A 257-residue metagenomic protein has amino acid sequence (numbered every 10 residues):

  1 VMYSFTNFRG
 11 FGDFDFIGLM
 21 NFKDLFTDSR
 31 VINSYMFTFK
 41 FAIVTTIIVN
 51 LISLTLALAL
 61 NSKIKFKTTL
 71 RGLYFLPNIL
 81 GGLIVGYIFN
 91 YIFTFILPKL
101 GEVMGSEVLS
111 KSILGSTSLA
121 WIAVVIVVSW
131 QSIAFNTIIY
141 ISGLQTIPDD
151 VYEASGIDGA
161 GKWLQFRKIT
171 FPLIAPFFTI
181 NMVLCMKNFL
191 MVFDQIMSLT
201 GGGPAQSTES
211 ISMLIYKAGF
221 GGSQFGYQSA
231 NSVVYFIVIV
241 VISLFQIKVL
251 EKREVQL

Functional and structural regions predicted by a protein language model:
V1-L257: A structural signal for multi-pass alpha-helical bundles of membrane permease subunits that mediate small-molecule
